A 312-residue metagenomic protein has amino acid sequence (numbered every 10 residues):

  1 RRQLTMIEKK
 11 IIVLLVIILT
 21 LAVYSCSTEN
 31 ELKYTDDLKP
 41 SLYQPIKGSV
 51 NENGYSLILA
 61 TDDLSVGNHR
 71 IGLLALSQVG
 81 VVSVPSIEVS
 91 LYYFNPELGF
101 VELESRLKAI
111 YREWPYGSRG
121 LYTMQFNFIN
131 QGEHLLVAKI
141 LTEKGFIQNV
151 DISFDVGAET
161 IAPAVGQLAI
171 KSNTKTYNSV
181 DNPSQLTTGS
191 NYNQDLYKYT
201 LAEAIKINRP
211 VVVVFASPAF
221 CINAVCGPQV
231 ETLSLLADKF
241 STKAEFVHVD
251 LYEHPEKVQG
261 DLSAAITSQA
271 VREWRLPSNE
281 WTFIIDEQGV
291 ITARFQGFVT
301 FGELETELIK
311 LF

Functional and structural regions predicted by a protein language model:
K9-V16: Sec-dependent signal peptide recognition, specifically the positively charged N-region followed immediately by
A22-S25: C-terminal motif of bacterial Sec signal peptides marking the signal peptidase cleavage site
N30-I129, E133-P183: Contiguous segments within soluble domain cores/interaction surfaces
Y177, I291-F312: Thiol-/selenol-based redox modules, centered on thioredoxin-like and closely related oxidoreductase domains
L201-I222: Short active-site neighborhood of thiol/selenol oxidoreductases, capturing the structured segment around
N223-F240: Typically the conserved alpha-helix immediately C-terminal to a functionally engaged Cys/Sec in thioredoxin-like
L251-N279: Thioredoxin-like thiol-disulfide oxidoreductase module
E280-R294: A short, hydrophobic beta-strand/beta-hairpin element that forms part of a small beta-sheet core
